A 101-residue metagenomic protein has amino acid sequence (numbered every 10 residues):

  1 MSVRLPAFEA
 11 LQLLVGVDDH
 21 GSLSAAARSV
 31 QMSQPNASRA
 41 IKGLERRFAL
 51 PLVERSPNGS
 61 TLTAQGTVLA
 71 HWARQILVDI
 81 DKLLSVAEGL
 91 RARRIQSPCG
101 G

Functional and structural regions predicted by a protein language model:
M1-H20, S38, T67-A70, R74-L77: Short alpha-helical elements of helix-turn-helix
L5-F8, M32-P35, P57-A64: Residues at secondary-structure transition points
V15-S33: Short helix-boundary/capping micro-motifs
R28-S29, R46, T67: Alpha-helical residues within the helix-turn-helix
S33-G43: Residues within the DNA-recognition helix of helix-turn-helix
E45-L62: A short LG(V/I)-centered, amphipathic sequence patch enriched for acidic residue(s) preceding the LG motif
R47-F48, L69-R93: Alpha-helical linker/hinge and terminal dimerization helices associated with HTH transcriptional regulators
N58, E88-G101: Interdomain hinge and pocket-entrance segments immediately C-terminal to HTH DNA-binding domains
